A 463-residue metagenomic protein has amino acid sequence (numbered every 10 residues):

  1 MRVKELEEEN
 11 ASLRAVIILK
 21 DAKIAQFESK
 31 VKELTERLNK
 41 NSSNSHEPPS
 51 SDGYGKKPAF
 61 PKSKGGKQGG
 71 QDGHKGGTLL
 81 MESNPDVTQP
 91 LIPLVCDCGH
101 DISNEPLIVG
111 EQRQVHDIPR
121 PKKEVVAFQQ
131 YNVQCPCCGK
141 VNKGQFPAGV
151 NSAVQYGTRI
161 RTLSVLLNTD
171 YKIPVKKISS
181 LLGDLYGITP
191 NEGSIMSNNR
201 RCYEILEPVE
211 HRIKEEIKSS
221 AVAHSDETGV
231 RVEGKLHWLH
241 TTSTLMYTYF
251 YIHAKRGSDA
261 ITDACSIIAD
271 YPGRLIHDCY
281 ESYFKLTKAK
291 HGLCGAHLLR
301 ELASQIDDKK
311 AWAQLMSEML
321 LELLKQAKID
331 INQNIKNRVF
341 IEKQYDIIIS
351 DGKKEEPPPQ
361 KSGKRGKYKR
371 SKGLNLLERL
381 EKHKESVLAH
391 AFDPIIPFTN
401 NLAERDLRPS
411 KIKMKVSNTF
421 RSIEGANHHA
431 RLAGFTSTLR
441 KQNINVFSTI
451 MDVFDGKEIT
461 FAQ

Functional and structural regions predicted by a protein language model:
M1-S152, M196, S225: Short, flexible loop/hinge motifs at secondary-structure junctions
I18, N132-Q134, G139-Q463: Catalytic center-proximal scaffold of phosphoryl-transfer enzymes
